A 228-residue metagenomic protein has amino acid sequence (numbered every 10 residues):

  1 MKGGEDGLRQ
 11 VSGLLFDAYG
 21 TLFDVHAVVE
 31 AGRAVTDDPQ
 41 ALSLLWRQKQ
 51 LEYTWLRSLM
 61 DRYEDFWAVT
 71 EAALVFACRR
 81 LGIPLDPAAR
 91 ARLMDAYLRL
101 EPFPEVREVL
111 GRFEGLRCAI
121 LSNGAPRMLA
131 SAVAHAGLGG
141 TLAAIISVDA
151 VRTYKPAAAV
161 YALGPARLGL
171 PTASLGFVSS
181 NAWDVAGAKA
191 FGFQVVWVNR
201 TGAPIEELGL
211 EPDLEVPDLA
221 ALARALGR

Functional and structural regions predicted by a protein language model:
K2-L51: Active-site neighborhood of HAD-like aspartate-dependent phosphohydrolases
K2-V11, G111, L121, A125-R228: Asp-based, Mg2+/Mn2+-dependent phosphohydrolase catalytic module
V28, L42-S43, A89, L138-T141: Hydrophobic side chains within well-formed alpha-helices
V29, S43, R47, W67-V75 (+1 more regions): An amphipathic alpha-helix signature
V29-T36, V109-G115, L226: Alpha-helix C-terminal capping segments
T36-P39, R80-L85, G137-T141, G169-L170: Short helix-capping segments at alpha-helix termini
Q40, T54-A91: A metal-dependent, Asp-based hydrolase signature
W67-A68, L85-I120, P126, A130 (+1 more regions): Short, acidic loop-to-helix structural element flanking the phosphoryl-transfer center in phosphate-processing enzymes
